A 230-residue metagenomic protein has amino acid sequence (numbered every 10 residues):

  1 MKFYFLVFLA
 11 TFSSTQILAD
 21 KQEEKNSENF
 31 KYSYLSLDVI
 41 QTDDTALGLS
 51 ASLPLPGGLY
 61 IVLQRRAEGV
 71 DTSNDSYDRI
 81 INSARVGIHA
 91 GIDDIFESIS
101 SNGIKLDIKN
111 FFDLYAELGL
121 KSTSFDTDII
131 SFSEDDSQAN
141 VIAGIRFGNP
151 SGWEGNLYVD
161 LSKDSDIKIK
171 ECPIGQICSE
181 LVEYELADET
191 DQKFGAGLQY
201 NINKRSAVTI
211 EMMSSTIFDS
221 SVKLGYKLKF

Functional and structural regions predicted by a protein language model:
M1-Y4: Positively charged n-region of N-terminal signal peptides that target proteins for export
S13-S14: N-terminal signal peptide c-region/cleavage motif recognized by signal peptidases
I17-D71: Short glycine/proline- and aromatic-enriched beta-strand/turn motifs that initiate or cap beta-hairpins
Y34-S36, G48-S50, S83-G87, N140-G144 (+2 more regions): Membrane-embedded beta-strand positions in outer-membrane beta-barrel channels/transporters
Q41-D43, P54, G58, A90-T209 (+2 more regions): Outer-membrane beta-barrel transmembrane domain signature
R66, R79-I81: DNA-contacting interfaces and partner/effector-binding or oligomerization modules in DNA-centric proteins
